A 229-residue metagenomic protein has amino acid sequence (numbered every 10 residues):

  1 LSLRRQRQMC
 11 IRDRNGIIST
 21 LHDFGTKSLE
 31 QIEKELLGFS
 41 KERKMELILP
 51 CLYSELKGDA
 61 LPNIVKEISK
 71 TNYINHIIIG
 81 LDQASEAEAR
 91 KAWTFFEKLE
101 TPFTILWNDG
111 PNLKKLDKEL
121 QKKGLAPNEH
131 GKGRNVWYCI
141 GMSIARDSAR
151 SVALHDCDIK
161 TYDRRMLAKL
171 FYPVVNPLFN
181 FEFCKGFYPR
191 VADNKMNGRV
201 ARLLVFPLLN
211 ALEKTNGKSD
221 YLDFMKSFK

Functional and structural regions predicted by a protein language model:
L1-I11: Single conserved hydrophobic/aromatic residue that forms the stacking wall/gate of nucleotide- or nucleobase-binding
R12-K70: N-proximal low-complexity "stem/linker" segments adjacent to membrane-targeting elements
G25, E88-D147: Active-site-proximal specificity loops/subdomain of glycosyltransferases
L52-K57, A84-E86, I159-Y162, R190-D193: Short acidic, S/G/P-rich loop/turn micro-motifs used as interaction or catalytic elements
Y73-S85, T104-D109: Short beta-strand/loop segment that forms part of the nucleotide-sugar
R146-K160: Short beta-strand-to-loop acidic/aromatic patch adjacent to the donor-nucleotide binding site
Y162-P189: Conserved donor-nucleotide/metal-binding helix-loop-beta segment in metal-dependent transferases, i.e., the alpha-helix
C184-V191, G198-S227: Short, flexible, basic/aromatic active-site loop/helix in glycosyltransferases
